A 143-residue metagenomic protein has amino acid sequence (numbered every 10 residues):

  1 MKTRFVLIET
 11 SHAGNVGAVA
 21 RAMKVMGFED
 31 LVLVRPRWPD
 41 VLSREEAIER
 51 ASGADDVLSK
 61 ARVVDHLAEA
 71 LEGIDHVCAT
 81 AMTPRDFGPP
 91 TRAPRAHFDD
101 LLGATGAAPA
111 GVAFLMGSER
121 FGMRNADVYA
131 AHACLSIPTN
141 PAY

Functional and structural regions predicted by a protein language model:
M1-Y143: Post-transcriptional modification and biogenesis factors for structured RNAs of the translation apparatus
